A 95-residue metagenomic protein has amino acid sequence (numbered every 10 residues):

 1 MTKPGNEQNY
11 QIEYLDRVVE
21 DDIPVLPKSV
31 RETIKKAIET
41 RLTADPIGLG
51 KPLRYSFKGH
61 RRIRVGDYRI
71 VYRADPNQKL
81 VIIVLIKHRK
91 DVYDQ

Functional and structural regions predicted by a protein language model:
M1-K36: Arg/Lys-rich, positively charged N-terminal/basic patches that mediate binding to nucleic acids
R17, T40, I86-H88: A subset of signal/propeptide-processing and intrinsically disordered low-complexity segments in secreted/extracellular
L42-I47: Short proline/glycine- and basic residue-enriched helix-capping loop/turn segments at helix->loop/beta transitions
G48-D91: Basic/aromatic recognition patch in beta-strand/loop cores that engages polyanionic ligands
